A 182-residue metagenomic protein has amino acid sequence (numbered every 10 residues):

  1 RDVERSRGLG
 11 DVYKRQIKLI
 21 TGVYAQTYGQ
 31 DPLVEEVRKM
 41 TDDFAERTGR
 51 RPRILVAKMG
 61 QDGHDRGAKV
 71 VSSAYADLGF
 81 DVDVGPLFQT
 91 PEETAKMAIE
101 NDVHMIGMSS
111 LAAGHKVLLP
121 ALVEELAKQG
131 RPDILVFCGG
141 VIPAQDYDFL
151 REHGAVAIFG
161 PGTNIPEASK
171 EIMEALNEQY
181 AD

Functional and structural regions predicted by a protein language model:
D2, H64, H115: Histidine-centered active-site/metal-ligand motif
D2-L9, Y13: Single conserved hydrophobic/aromatic residue that forms the stacking wall/gate of nucleotide- or nucleobase-binding
D11, M59-D62, L111-A113: Short, glycine-/Ser/Thr-/acidic-enriched flexible segments
K14-R47: Long, charged amphipathic helices and adjacent flexible linkers at domain junctions
R15-I20, R51-K58, P91, G140-P143: Core alpha/beta catalytic barrel or barrel-like domain that forms the active/cofactor pocket in diverse metabolic
D42-D62, R66-F80: C-terminal accessory/binding modules appended to enzymatic or scaffolding proteins
A68-Q179: Cofactor-cradling patches in redox/metallo enzymes
